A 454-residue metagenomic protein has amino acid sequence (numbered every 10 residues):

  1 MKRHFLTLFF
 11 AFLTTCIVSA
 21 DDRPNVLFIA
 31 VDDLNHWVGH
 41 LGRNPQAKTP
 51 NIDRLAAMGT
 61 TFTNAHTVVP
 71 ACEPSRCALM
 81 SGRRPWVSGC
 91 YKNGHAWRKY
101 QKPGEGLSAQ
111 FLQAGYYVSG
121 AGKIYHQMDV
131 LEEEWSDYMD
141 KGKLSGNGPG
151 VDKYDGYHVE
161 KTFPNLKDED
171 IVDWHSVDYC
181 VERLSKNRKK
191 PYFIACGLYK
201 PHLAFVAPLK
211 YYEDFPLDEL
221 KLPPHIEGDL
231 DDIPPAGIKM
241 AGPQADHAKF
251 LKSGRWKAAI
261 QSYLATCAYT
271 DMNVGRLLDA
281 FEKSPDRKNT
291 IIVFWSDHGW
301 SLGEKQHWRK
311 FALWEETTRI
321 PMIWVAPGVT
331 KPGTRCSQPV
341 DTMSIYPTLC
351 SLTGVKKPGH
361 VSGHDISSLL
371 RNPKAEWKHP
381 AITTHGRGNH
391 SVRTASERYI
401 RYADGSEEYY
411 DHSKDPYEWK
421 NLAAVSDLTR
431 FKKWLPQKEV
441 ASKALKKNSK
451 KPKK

Functional and structural regions predicted by a protein language model:
K2-F5, I17-Y402, S406-E407, P416-W434 (+2 more regions): Formylglycine-dependent sulfatase
T7-T15: Bacterial N-terminal signal peptides
